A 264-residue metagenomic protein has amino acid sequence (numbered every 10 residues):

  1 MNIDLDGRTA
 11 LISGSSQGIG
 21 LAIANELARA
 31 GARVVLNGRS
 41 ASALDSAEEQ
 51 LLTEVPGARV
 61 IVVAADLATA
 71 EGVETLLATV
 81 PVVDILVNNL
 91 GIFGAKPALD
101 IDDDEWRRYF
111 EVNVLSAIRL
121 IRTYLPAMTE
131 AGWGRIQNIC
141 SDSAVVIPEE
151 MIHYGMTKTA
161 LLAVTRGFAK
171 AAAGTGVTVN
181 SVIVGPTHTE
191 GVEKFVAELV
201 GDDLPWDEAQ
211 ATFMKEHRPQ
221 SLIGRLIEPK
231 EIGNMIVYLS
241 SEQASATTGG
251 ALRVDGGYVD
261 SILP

Functional and structural regions predicted by a protein language model:
T9, S16-Q17: Conserved glycine-rich cofactor-binding loop
P97-A98, E105-F110, I136, H217: Substrate-binding pocket helix/loop in short-chain dehydrogenase/reductase
I121, T157, T165: Active-site helix of classical SDR
P126, K170-A171: Alpha-helical segment proximal to the catalytic Tyr-Lys
S141: Residue(s) in the substrate-gating loop at a strand-loop-helix junction that position the organic substrate next
V146, I236-V237, T248-P264: Short C-terminal tail/terminal secondary-structure segment of NAD(P)H-dependent dehydrogenase/reductase domains
A173, T178, T247-G249: Short, small/polar-rich loop/turn modules that mediate ligand/substrate recognition or access, typified
